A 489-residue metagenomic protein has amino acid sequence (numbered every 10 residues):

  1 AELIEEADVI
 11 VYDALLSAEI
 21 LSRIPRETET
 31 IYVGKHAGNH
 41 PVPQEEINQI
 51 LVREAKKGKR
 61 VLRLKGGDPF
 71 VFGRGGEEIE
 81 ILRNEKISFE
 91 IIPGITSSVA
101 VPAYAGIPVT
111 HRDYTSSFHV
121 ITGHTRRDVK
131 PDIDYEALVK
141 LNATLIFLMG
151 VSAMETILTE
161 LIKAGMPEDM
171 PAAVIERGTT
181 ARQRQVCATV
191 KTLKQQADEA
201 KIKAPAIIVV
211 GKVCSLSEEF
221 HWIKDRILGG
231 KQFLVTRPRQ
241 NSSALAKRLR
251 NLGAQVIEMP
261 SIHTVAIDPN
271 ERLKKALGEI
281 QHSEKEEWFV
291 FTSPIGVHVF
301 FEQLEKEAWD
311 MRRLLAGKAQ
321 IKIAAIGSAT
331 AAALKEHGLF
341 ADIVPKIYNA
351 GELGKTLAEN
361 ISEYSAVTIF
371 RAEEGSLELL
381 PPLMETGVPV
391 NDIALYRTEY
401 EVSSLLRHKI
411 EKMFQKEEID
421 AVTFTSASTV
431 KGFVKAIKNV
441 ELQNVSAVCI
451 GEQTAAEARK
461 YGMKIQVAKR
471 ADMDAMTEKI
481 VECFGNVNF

Functional and structural regions predicted by a protein language model:
E2-I95, A206, L277, H282-G296: Class I S-adenosyl-L-methionine
V9, G58-L62, S117, A143-I146 (+4 more regions): Residue-level preference for the first positions of well-ordered beta-strands
Y12-D13, Y32, L62-G66, F72 (+9 more regions): General beta-strand structural signal in soluble alpha/beta enzymes
S17, L21, E27, I91-P102 (+3 more regions): Conserved beta-alpha
F70-F89, A103-P108, F301-K306, V434-K438: Short Gly/Thr/Asp-enriched flexible loops that form oxyanion-binding sites at enzyme active sites
E78, R83, S98, R126-V129 (+1 more regions): N-terminal beta-alpha lobe that positions the nucleotide/phosphoryl donor in ATP/NTP-coupled carboxylate activation
D128-A173: Conserved anion/nucleotide-ligand pocket segment
